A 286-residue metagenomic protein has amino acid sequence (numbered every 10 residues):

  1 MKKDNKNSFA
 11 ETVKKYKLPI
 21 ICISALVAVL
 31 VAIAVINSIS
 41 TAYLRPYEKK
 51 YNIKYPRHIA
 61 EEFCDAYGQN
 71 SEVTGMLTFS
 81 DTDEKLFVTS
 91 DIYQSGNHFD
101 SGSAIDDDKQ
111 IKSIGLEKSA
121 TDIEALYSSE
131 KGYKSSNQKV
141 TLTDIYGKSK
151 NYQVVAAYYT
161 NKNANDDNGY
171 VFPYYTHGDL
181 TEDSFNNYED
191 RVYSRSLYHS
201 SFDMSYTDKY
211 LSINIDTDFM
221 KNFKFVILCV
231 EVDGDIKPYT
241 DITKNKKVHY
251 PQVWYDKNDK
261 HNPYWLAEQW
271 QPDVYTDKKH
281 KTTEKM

Functional and structural regions predicted by a protein language model:
M1-L18: N-terminal Lys/Arg-rich, disordered targeting/topogenic segments
P19-N37: Hydrophobic membrane-insertion alpha-helices, especially the h-region of bacterial N-terminal signal peptides
A34-M286: Solvent-exposed, non-transmembrane regions of membrane-associated and secreted proteins
